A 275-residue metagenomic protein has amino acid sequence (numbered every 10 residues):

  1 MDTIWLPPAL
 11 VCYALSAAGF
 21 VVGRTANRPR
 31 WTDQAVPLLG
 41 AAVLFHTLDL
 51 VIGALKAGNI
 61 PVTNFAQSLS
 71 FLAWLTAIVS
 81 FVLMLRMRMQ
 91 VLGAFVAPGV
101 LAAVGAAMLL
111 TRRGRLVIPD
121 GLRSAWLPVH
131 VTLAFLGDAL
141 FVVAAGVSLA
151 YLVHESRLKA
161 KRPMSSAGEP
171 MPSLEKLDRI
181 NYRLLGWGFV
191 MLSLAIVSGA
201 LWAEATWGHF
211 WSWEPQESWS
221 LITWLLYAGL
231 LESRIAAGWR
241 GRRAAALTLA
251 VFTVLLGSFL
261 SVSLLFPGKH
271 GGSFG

Functional and structural regions predicted by a protein language model:
D2-V117, V131-S156, K176-T206, S212-G275: Hydrophobic cores of alpha-helical transmembrane segments in multi-pass integral membrane proteins
G58, L122, A167, G208: Short, flexible active-site loop motifs that bind/organize anionic cofactors or intermediates
G121-T132: Acidic/Ser/Thr-rich, low-complexity mid-to-C-terminal regulatory regions of eukaryotic proteins
L122, E155, K159-R162: Short, surface-exposed recognition loops or helix-turn segments adjacent to catalytic cores
K159-L174: Juxtamembrane inter-helical linkers in multi-pass membrane proteins
